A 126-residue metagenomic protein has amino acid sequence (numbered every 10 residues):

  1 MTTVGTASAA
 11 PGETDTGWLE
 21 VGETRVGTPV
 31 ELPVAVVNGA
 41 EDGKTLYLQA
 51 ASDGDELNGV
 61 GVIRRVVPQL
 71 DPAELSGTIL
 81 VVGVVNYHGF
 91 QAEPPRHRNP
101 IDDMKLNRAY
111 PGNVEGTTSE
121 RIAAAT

Functional and structural regions predicted by a protein language model:
M1-T126: Structured catalytic-domain cores with a bias toward divalent-metal coordination
